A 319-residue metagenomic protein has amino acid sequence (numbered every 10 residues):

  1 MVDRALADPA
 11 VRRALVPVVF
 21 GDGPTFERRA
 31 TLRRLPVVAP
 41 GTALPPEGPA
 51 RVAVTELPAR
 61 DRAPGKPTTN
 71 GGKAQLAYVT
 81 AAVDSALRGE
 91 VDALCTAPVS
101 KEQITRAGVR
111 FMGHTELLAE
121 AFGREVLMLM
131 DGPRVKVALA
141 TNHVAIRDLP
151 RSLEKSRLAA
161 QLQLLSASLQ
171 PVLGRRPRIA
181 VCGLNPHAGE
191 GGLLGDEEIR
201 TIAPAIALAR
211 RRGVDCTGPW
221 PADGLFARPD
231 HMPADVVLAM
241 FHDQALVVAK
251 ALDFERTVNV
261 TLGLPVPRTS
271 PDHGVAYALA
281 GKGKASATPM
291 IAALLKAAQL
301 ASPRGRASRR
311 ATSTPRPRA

Functional and structural regions predicted by a protein language model:
M1-G113, S156-M240, Q244-T269, H273-V275 (+1 more regions): Contiguous, glycine/small-aliphatic-enriched amphipathic segments in soluble metabolic enzymes
E56-A59, R124-L127, D131-R134: Flexible glycine-/small-residue-enriched beta->alpha junction loops that bind anionic phosphate/pyrophosphate groups
T105-M128: Glycine/threonine-rich beta-strand-loop-alpha-helix active-site module that forms ligand/phosphate-binding
L117, M128, V137-L139, R268: Conserved hydrophobic/aromatic beta-strand scaffold that supports enzyme active sites
M130-A160: Ligand-binding beta-strand-loop-alpha-helix segment within the catalytic cores of soluble metabolic enzymes
